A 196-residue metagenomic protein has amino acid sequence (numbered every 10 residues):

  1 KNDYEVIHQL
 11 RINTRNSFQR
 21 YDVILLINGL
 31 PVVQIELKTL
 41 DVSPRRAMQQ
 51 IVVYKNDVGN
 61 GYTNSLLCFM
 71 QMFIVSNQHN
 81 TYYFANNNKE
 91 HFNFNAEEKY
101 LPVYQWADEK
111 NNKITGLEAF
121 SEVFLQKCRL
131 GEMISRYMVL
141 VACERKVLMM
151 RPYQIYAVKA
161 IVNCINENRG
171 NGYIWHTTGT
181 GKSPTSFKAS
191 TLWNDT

Functional and structural regions predicted by a protein language model:
K1-T196: ATP-dependent helicase/translocase motor core
